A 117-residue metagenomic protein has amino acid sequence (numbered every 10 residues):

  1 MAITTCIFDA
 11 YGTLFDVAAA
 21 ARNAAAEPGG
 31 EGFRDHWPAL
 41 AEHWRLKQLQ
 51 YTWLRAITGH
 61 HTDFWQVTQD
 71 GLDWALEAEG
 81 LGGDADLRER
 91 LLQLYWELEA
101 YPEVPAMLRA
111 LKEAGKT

Functional and structural regions predicted by a protein language model:
M1-L46, L76: Active-site neighborhood of HAD-like aspartate-dependent phosphohydrolases
G29, T52-A56, Y95: Short amphipathic alpha-helical interaction patches enriched in hydrophobic/aromatic residues with interspersed Lys/Arg
R34, T58, L94: Active-site oxyanion-binding pockets that recognize sulfate/phosphate
E42-L49, L92-W96: Short amphipathic alpha-helical surface patches that mediate protein-protein
Q50-E89: A metal-dependent, Asp-based hydrolase signature
H61, W65-Q66, G83-T117: Short, acidic loop-to-helix structural element flanking the phosphoryl-transfer center in phosphate-processing enzymes
